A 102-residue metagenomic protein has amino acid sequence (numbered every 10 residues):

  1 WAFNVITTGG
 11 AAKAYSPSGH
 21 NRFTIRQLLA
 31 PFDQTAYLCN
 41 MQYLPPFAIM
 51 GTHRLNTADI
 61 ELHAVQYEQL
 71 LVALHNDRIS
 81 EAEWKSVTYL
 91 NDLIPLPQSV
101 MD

Functional and structural regions predicted by a protein language model:
W1-D33, C39: Helix-loop-strand module that forms the ligand-binding subsite of alpha/beta enzymes
A36-D102: Glycine-rich phosphate/pyrophosphate-binding loop and the adjoining helix
